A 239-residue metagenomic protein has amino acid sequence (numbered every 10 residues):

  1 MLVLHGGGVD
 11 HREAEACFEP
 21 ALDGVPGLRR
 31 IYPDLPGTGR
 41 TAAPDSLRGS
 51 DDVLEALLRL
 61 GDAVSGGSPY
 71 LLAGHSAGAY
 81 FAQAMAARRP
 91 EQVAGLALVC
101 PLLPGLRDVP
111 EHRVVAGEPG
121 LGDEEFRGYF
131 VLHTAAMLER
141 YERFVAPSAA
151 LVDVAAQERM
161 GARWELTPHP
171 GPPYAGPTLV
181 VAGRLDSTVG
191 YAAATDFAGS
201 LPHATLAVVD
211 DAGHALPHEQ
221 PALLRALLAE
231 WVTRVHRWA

Functional and structural regions predicted by a protein language model:
M1-A42: Conserved HGGG/HGGXW glycine-rich cap/lid loop of the alpha/beta-hydrolase fold
H5, G74-S76, G183: Conserved alpha/beta-hydrolase "nucleophile elbow" surrounding the catalytic nucleophile
D52-P69: Conserved acidic catalytic loop of the alpha/beta-hydrolase fold
Y80-R88, Q92-E124: Flexible "cap/lid" loop of the alpha/beta hydrolase fold
R107, G120-P173: Conserved alpha/beta-hydrolase catalytic His-Asp/Glu region
R159-G199, V208: Conserved serine/cysteine hydrolase catalytic core
G199-A215: Catalytic histidine neighborhood in serine/cysteine hydrolases with alpha/beta-hydrolase-type architecture
A212-R225: Catalytic histidine-centered segment of alpha/beta-hydrolase-like enzymes
